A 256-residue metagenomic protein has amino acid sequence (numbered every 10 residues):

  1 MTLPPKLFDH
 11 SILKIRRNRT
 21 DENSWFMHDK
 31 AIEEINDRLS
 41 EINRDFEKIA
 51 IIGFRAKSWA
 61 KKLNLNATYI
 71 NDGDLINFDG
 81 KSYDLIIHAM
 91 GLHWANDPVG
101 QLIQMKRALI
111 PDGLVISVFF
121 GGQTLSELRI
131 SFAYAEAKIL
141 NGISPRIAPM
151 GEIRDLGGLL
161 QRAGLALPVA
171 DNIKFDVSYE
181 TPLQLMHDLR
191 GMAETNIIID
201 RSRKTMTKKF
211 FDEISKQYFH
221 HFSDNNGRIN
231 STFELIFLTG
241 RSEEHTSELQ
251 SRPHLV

Functional and structural regions predicted by a protein language model:
M1-E33: N-terminal, positively charged/glycine-rich alpha-helical extensions of SAM-dependent methyltransferases
S24, D171-E243, S247: Conserved Class I S-adenosyl-L-methionine
F26-E47, S58: Conserved alpha-helix/loop element of class I SAM-dependent methyltransferases that forms part of the SAM/SAH-binding
I76-I86: A short acidic, Gly/Pro-enriched loop at the edge of an enzyme's catalytic core that lines a small-molecule cofactor
M90-W94: Short catalytic micro-motifs in class I SAM-dependent methyltransferases
V99-L114: A short glycine-rich, Lys/Arg-flanked "PGG" loop and its adjoining helix->strand segment in the class I
V118-T181, M192-K204: Conserved catalytic/acceptor-binding region of the Class I
H245-V256: Positively charged, low-complexity/disordered segments
